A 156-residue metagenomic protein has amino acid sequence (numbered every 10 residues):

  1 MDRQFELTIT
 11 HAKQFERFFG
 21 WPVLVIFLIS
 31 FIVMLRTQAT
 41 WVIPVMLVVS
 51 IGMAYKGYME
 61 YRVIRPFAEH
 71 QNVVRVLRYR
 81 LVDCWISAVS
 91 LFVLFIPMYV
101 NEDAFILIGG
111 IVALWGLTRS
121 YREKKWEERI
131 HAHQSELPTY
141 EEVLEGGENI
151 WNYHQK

Functional and structural regions predicted by a protein language model:
M1-R62: N-terminal first transmembrane alpha-helix
E6-I9, K13, R65, K125 (+1 more regions): Residue-level detector of alpha-helical secondary structure
M34-W41, P97-F105: Transmembrane helix interruption/hinge and helix-loop junction motifs
R36-A39, F67-V74: Membrane-interface helix-boundary motifs at transmembrane edges
I51-A68, R122-I130: Membrane-water interface of transmembrane alpha-helices
G52-E60, R75-M98, I111-G116, I150: Hydrophobic alpha-helical membrane segments
N101-E123: Alpha-helical membrane-embedded segments
E128-K156: Short, intrinsically disordered, charge-rich cytosolic tails of integral membrane proteins
